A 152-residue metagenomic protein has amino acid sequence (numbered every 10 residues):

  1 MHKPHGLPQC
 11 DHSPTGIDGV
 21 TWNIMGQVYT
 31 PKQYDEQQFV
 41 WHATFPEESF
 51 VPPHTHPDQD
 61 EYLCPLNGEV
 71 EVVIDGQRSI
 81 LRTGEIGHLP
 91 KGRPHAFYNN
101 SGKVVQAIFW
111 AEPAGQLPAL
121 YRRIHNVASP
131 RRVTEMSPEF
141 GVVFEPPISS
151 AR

Functional and structural regions predicted by a protein language model:
M1-F39, H125-R152: A short, N-terminal "cap"/entry segment at the start of jelly-roll beta-barrel domains of the cupin/DSBH fold
H12-T15, G76-P94: Short acidic-glycine-tyrosine-enriched beta hairpin
I24-M25, W41-H56: Conserved short histidine dyad/triad with adjacent acidic residue
E36, D58, G102-K103: Short strand-connecting beta-turns/loops that link adjacent beta-strands
V40-T44, Y62, R78, I86-H88 (+1 more regions): Conserved hydrophobic/aromatic beta-strand scaffold that supports enzyme active sites
F45-E47, L66, K91, S101: Short loop/turn positions at the edges of beta-strands in beta-sheet-rich folds
D58-V70, D75: Glycine- and acidic-residue-biased ligand/ion/polar-headgroup-sensing regions
E71, T83, K91-P118: Ligand-binding loop in jelly-roll beta-barrel domains
